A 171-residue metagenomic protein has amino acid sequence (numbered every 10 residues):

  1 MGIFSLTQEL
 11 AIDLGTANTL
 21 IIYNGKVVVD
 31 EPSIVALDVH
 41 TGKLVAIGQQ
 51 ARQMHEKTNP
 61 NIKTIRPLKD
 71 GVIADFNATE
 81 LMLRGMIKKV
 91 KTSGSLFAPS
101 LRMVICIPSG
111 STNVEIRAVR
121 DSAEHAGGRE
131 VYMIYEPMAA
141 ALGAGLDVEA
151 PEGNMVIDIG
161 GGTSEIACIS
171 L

Functional and structural regions predicted by a protein language model:
M1-G161, A167-L171: Nucleotide/phosphate-binding catalytic cleft detector across ATP-hydrolyzing and phosphate-transferring enzymes
